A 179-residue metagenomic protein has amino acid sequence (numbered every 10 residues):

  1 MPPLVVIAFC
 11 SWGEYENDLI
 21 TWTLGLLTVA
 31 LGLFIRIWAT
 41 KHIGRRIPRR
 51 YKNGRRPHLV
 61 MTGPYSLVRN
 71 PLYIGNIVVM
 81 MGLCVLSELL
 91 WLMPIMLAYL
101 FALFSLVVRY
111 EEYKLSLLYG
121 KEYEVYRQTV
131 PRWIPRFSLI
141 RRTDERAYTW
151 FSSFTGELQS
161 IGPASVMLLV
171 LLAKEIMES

Functional and structural regions predicted by a protein language model:
M1-Y65, I77-S179: Membrane-anchoring alpha-helices and their flanking helix-loop junctions
V68: Conserved SAM-binding loop
Y73: Acyl-donor binding region in acyl/amide transferases
